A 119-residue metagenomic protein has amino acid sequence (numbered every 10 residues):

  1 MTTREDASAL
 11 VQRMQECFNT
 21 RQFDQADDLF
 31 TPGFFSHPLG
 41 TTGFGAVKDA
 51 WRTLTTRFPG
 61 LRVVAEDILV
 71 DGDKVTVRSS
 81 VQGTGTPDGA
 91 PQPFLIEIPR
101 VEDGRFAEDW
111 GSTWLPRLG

Functional and structural regions predicted by a protein language model:
M1-G119: C-terminal and inter-domain tail/linker signature
